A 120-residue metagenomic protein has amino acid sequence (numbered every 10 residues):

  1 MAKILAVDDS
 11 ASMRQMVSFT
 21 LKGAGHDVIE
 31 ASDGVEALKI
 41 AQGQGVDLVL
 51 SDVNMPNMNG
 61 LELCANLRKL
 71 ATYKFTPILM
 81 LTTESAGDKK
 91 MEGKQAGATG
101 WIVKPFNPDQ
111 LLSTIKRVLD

Functional and structural regions predicted by a protein language model:
A2-S12, V17-L21, V49: Conserved acidic segment of CheY-like receiver
G25-S32, I40: Short hydrophobic/Thr-rich beta-strand motif most characteristic of the beta2 strand and flanking loop of CheY-like
Q44-L50: Active-site beta3 strand of CheY-like receiver
D52, T82: Active-site residues of response regulator receiver
M55: Receiver (REC) domain active-site loop signature in two-component systems and cognate sites in sensor histidine kinases
F106-I115: C-terminal output helix
